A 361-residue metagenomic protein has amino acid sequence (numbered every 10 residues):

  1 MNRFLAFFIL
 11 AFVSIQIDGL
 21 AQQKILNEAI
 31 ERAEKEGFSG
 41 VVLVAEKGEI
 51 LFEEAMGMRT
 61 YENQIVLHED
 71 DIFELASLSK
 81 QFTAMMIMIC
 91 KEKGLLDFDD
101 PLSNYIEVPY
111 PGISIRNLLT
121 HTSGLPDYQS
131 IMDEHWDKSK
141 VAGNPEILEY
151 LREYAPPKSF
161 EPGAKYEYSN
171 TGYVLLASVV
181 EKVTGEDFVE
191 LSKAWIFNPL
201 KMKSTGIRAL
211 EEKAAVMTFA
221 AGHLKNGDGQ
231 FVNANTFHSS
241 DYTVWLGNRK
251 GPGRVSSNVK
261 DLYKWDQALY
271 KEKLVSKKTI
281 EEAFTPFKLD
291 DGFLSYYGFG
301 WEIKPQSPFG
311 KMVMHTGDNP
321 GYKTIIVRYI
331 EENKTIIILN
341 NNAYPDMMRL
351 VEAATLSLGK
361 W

Functional and structural regions predicted by a protein language model:
M1-I25: Bacterial Sec-dependent N-terminal signal peptides
Q23-F73, L95-D100, A155, W361: Short, conserved catalytic-motif segment at the N-terminal edge
V42, G48, I72-D99, Y173-E181 (+2 more regions): Active-site SXXK
G57-Y61, L246, A343-P345: A short acidic/small-residue loop/turn micro-motif
M86, M312-H315, I325-N342: Short, well-ordered beta-strand elements
F98-P111, L200: Short, glycine/proline-biased beta-turn/loop segments that scaffold the active-site neighborhood
I113-T316: Short, surface-exposed loop or secondary-structure junction motifs that flank catalytic or metal-binding residues
N342-W361: Short, gly/Ser/Thr-rich active-site loops of penicillin-recognizing serine hydrolases
